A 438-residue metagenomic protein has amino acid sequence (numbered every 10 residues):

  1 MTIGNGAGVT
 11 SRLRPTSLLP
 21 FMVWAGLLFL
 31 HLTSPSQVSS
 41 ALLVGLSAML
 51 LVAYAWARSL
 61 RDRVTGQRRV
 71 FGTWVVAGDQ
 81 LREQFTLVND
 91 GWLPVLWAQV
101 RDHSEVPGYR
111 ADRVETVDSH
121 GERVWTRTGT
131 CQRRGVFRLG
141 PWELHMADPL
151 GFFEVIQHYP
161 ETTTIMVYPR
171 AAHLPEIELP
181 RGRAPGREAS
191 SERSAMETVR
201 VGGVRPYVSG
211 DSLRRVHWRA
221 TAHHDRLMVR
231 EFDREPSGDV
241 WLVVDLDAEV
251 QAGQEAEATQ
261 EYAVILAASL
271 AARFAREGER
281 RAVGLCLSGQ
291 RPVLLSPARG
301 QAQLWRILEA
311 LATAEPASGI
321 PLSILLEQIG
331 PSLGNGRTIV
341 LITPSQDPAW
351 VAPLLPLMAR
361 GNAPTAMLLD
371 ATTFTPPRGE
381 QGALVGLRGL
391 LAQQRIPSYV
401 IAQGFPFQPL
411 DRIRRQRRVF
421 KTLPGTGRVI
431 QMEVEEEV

Functional and structural regions predicted by a protein language model:
M1-Q67: Extracellular/lumenal glycan-associated context and N-glycosylation machinery
T2-A7, S11, P160, R170 (+3 more regions): Exposed, interaction-prone extracellular/peripheral surfaces
S40, S47-S296, T338-I342, P356: An amphipathic, basic-hydrophobic helix/alpha-beta surface used to engage anionic, phosphate-rich ligands or surfaces
